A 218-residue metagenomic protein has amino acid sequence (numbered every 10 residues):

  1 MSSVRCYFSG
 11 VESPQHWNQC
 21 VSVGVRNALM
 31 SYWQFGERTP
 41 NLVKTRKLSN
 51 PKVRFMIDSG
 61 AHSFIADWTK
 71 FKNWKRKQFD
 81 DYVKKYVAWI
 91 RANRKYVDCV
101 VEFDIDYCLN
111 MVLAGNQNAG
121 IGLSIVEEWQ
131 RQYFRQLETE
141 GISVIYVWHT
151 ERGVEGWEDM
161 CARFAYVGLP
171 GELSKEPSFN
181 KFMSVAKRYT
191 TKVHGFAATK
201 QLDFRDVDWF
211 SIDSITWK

Functional and structural regions predicted by a protein language model:
M1-Q132: Non-catalytic, usually N-terminal nucleic-acid engagement modules in DNA/RNA processing proteins
S2-C6, K52-R54, E138-I145, V185-F196: Short beta-strand/loop segments at the ligand-binding rim of alpha/beta enzyme cores
W33-G36, G60-H62, L169-E176, I215-K218: Short, acidic/turn-prone active-site loops that include or flank metal/cofactor- and phosphate-binding residues
D58, Y146, V207: Conserved, mostly hydrophobic/aromatic
W74, Q78, E155-D159, T199-S214: Catalytic cores of alpha/beta
L113-G115, G122-Y133, R152-R163, S178-M183: Distinct, well-ordered alpha-helical segments
W148-E151, K192-L202: Glycine-rich beta-to-alpha transition loops that act as phosphate-gripper elements at the mouths of alpha/beta enzyme
Y166, P170-V193: Donor nucleotide-activated moiety binding/catalytic core segment of transferases that use nucleotide-activated donors
